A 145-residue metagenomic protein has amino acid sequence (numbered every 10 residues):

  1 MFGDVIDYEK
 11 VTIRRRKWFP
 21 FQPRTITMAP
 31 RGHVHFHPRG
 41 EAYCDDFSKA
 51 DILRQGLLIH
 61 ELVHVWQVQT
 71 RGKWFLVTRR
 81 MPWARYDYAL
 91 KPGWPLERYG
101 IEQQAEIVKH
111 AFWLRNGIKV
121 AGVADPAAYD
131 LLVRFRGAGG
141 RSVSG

Functional and structural regions predicted by a protein language model:
M1-G32: Auxiliary, metal-adjacent structural segments of Zn-dependent hydrolase domains
D4-Y8, A29-R31, G72-G145: Metalloprotease/metallohydrolase-associated module, dominated by Zn2+-dependent proteases
R14-P20, G40-A42, V63, R71-K73 (+1 more regions): Short, solvent-exposed loop/turn segments at secondary-structure junctions
Q22-R24, D45, L76, N116: Generic domain-boundary/flexible-linker signal
R24-T27, F36-I59, P95-E97: Short pre-active-site segment immediately N-terminal to the catalytic Zn-binding motif
E41-F47, V65-V68, Y88: Short C-terminal domain-edge/linker segments immediately following a structured domain
G56-V68: Active-site recognition of the HExxH zinc-binding catalytic motif
